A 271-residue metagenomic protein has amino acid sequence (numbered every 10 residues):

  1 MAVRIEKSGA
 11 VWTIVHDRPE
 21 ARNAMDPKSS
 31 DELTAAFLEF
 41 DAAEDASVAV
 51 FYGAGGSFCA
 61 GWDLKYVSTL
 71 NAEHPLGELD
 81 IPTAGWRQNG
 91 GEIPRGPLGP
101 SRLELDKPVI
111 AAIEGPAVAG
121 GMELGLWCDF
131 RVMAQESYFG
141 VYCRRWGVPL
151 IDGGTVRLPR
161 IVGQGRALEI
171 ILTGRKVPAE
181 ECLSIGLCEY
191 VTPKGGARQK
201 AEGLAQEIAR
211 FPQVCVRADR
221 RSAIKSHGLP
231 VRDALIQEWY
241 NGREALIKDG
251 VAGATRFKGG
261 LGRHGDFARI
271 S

Functional and structural regions predicted by a protein language model:
M1-G56, S68-E73: Conserved CoA-thioester-binding segment of acyl-CoA-metabolizing enzymes
M1-G9, L76, G174-A179, Q199 (+1 more regions): C-terminal alpha-helix plus adjacent terminal tail
I14, R18, E32-L33, F51 (+6 more regions): Terminal peptide-recognition signature
S29-E32, A197, E238: Hydrophobic alpha-helical membrane-association signature
S30-T34, L38, L64-E114, A268-I270: An acidic, glycine-rich surface segment that forms the CoA-thioester-binding/catalytic face of crotonase-fold enzymes
G56-A60, V118, G140, A223: Short, active-site-adjacent cap segments at secondary-structure transitions
G99-V214: Crotonase-fold acyl-CoA enzyme core
